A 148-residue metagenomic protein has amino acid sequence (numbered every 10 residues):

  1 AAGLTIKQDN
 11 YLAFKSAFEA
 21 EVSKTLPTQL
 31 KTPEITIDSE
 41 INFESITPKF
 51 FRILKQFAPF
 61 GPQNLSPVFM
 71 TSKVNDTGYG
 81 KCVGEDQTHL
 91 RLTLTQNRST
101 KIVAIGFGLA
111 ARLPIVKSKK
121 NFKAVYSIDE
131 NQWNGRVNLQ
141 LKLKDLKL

Functional and structural regions predicted by a protein language model:
A1-L148: Acidic, two-metal ion nucleic-acid-processing modules in DNA metabolism proteins
